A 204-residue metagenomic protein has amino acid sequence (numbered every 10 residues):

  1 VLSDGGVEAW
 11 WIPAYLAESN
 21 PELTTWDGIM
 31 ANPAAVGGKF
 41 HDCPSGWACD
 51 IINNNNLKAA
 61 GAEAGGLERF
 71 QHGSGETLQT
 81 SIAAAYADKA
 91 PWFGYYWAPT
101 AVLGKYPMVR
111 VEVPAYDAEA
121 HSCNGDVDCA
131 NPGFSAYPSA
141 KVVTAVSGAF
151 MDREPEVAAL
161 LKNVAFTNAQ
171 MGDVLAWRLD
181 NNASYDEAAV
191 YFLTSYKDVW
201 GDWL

Functional and structural regions predicted by a protein language model:
V1-C43: A conserved helix-loop-strand patch within extracytoplasmic ligand-binding domains of the periplasmic binding
D4, L23-A31, G37, N55-L67 (+5 more regions): Metal- and O2-centered redox machinery and metal/ROS homeostasis
A9-S19, A140-R153, A176-W177: A bilobed periplasmic-binding-protein/Venus flytrap-type ligand-binding module shared by bacterial periplasmic
W10, D27, A31, I51-N55 (+5 more regions): Solvent-exposed, polar/charged alpha-helical surfaces in well-ordered, non-transmembrane soluble domains, broadly
N20-L23, P44-A48, H72-E76, M151-D152 (+2 more regions): Soluble non-cytosolic domains of exported or imported proteins
P44-N124: Ligand-binding pocket segment of bilobal, Venus flytrap-like solute-binding proteins
P99-L160, V164-A165: C-terminal lobe and pocket-closing loops of periplasmic/extracytoplasmic Venus-flytrap solute-binding proteins
A158-L204: C-terminal functional modules
